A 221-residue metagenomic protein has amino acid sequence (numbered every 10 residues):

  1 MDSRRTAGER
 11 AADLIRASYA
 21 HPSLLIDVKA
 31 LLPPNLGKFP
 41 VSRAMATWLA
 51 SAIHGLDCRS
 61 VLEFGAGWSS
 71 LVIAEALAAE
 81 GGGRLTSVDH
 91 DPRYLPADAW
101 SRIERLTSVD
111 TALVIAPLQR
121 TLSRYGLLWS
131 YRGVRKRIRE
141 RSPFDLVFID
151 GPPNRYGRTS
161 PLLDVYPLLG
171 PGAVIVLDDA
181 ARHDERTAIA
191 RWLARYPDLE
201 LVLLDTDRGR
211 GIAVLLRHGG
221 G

Functional and structural regions predicted by a protein language model:
P22-L56: Class I SAM-dependent methyltransferase Rossmann-like catalytic core, especially the SAM/SAH-binding loop
L56-G67: Conserved class I S-adenosyl-L-methionine
G67, D89-Y94: Residues in the short beta-alpha loop(s) of Rossmann-like NAD(P)-binding domains
W68-E80: Conserved SAM-binding loop of SAM-dependent methyltransferases across substrates and taxa, primarily the Class I
G82-H90: Conserved SAM-binding motif I beta-strand of class I
A99-R141: S-adenosyl-L-methionine
E140, L146, P152-G221: C-terminal substrate-binding/active-site "lid" region of AdoMet-derived donor-dependent transferases
